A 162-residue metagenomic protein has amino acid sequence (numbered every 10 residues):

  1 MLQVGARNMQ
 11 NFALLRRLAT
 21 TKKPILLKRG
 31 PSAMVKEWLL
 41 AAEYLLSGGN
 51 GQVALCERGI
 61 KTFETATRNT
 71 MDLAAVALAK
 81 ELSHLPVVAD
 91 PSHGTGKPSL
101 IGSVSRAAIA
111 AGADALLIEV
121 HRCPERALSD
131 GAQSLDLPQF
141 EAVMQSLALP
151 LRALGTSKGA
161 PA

Functional and structural regions predicted by a protein language model:
M1-F12, P24-V35, A54-G59, A66-T67: Catalytic beta/alpha-barrel core
G5-Q10, A108-Q133: Glycine-rich phosphate-binding active-site loops on the catalytic face of alpha/beta enzymes
N8-T20, L154: Active-site loop-to-helix "anion-binding N-cap" substructures in soluble metabolic enzymes
L14-L15, E37-L40, E64-N69, P98-L100 (+1 more regions): Short, well-ordered secondary-structure micro-motifs
A19, A42-L46, A77-S83, M144-R152: Surface-exposed amphipathic alpha-helices with a cationic face
Y44-A111: Active-site/ligand-binding-proximal alpha/beta "capping" segment
C123-T156: C-terminal helical cap(s) of enzyme catalytic domains, especially alpha/beta-barrels
